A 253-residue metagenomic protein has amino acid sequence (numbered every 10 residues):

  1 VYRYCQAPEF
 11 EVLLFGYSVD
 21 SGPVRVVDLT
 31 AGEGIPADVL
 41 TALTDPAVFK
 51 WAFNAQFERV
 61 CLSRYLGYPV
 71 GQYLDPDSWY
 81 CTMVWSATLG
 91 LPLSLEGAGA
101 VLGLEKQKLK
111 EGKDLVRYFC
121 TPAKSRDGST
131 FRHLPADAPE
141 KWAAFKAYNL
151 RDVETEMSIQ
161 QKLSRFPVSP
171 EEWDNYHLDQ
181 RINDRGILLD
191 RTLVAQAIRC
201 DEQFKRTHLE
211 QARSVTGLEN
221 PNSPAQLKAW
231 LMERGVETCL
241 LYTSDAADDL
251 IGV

Functional and structural regions predicted by a protein language model:
V1-Q6: Gly/Thr-rich phosphate-binding beta-strand-loop-beta motif of the actin/hexokinase/Hsp70
A7-F10, L14, S21, D114-S244: Conserved "right-hand" nucleotidyltransferase catalytic core of DNA-directed polymerases
F10-V12, G16-Y17, S21-S164: Active-site-proximal helix-loop-helix substrate-binding element of RNase H-like nuclease domains
L62, L95-A98, V194, L227 (+1 more regions): Hydrophobic/aromatic residues in well-formed alpha-helices
Y242-V253: Single conserved hydrophobic/aromatic residue that forms the stacking wall/gate of nucleotide- or nucleobase-binding
